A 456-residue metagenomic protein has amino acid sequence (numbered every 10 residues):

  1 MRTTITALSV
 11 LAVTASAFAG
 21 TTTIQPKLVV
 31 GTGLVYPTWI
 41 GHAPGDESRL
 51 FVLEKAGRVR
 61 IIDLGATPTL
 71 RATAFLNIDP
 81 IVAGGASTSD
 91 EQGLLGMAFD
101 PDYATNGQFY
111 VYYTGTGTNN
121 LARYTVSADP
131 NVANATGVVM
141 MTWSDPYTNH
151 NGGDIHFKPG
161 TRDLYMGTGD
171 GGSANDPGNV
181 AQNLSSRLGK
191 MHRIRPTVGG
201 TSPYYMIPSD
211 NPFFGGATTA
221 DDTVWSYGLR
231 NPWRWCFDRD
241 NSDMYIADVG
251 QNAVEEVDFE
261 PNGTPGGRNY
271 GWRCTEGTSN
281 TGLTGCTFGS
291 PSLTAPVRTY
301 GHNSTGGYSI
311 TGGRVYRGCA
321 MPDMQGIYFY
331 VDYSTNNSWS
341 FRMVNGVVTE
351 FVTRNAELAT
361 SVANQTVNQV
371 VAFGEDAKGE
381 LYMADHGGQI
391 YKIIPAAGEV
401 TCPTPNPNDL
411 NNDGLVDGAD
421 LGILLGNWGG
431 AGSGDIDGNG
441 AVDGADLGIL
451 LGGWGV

Functional and structural regions predicted by a protein language model:
R2-V10: Sec-dependent signal peptide recognition, specifically the positively charged N-region followed immediately by
T14-S16: N-terminal signal peptide c-region/cleavage motif recognized by signal peptidases
F18-N175, R234-F237, S242-V254, G306-N345 (+1 more regions): Acidic, Gly/Ser/Thr-rich repeat motifs that build Ca2+-stabilized beta-propeller blades
F18-T22, P395-D409: Low-complexity, Pro/Thr/Ser/Gly/Ala-rich linker/spacer regions in secreted, extracellular modular proteins
G20-T32, T67-T88, Y124-P146, S186-N231 (+2 more regions): Blade-edge beta-strand/turn elements of extracellular beta-propeller and related beta-sheet repeat scaffolds
G31, I61-D63, P203, F259-N262 (+2 more regions): Extended hydrophobic/aromatic segments used for targeting, binding, or gating
V180-I194, T223-E256, E260-P261: Extracytoplasmic, non-cytosolic globular domains
L410-A431, N439-V456: Alpha-helical segments with a strong preference for the paired helices of cellulosomal dockerin domains
